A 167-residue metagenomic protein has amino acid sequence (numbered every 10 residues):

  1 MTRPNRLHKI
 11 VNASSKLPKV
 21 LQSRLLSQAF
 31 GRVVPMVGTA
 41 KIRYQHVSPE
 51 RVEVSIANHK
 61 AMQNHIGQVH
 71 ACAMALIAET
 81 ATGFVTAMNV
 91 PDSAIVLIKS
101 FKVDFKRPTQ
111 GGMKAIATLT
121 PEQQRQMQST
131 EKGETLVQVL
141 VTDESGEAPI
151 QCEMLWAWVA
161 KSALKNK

Functional and structural regions predicted by a protein language model:
M1-E53, K167: Non-catalytic linker/capping segments at the edges of enzyme domains
M1-K9, V52-N58, P91-V103: N-terminal short leaders/motifs
M1-P18, T109-Q110, T120-K167: HotDog/MaoC-like acyl-thioester-processing domains
K9-A13, A57-T82: Hot-dog-fold acyl-thioester-processing enzymes
V37-T39, P49, V69, I77 (+3 more regions): Short connector loops at helix/strand junctions that flank enzyme active sites, especially segments positioning acidic
T39-H46, R51-A57, Q63, V69 (+3 more regions): Soluble, non-transmembrane catalytic domains of enzymes that act on hydrophobic metabolites at membranes
V54, K99-F101, A115, T135-V137 (+1 more regions): Hydrophobic residues positioned within well-ordered beta-strands of beta-sheet architectures
F84-T120: Hydrophobic beta-strand-centered segment that forms part of the acyl-chain substrate-binding groove
